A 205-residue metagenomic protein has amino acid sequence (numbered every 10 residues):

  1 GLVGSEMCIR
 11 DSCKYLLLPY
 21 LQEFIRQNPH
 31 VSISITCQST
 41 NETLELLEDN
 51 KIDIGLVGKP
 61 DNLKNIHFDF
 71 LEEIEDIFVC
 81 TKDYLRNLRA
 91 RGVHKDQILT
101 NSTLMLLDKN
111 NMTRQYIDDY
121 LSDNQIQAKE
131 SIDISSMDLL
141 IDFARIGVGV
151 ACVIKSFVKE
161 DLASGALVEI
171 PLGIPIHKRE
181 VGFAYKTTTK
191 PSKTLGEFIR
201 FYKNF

Functional and structural regions predicted by a protein language model:
G1-C8: Short, small-residue-biased leader/transition segments that mark boundaries at the very start of proteins
L16, I170-F205: A late-sequence structural motif
Y20-E23, T40-D76, C80, L88-R89: Short beta-strand-centered segments that line the small-molecule binding cleft or hinge of alpha/beta clamshell
Y20-Q27, D96, R114-Q127: Ligand-binding cleft/hinge of the Venus flytrap
S39-T40, E48, G58, D118-I170: Hydrophobic hinge/microswitch elements
H67-I77, S164-H177: Short beta-strand->loop
I77-V79, D83, T103, V168 (+1 more regions): Residues embedded in well-ordered beta-strands
R86-R89, N101-N124, P191-L195, I199: Secondary-structure junction motif
